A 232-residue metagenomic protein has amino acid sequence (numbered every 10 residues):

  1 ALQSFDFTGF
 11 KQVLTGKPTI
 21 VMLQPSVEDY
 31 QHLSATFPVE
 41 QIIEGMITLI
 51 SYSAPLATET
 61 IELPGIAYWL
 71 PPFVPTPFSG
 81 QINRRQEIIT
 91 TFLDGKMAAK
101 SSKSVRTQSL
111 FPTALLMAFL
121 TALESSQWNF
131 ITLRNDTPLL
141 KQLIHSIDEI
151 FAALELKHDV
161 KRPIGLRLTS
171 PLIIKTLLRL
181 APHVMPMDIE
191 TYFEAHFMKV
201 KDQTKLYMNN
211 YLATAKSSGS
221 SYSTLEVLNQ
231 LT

Functional and structural regions predicted by a protein language model:
A1-E62: Rossmann-like NAD(P)(H) cofactor-binding subdomain of soluble oxidoreductases
F7, D136-T137, L166-S170: Polar helix-capping/helix-linker motif
V13, V39-Q41, L56-K161: Internal alpha-helical scaffold of NAD(P)-dependent oxidoreductase catalytic cores
P18-M22, L139, V200: Short secondary-structure transition/capping motifs
E28, N83, H145, D202 (+1 more regions): Conserved active-site and cofactor/substrate-binding residues in soluble primary-metabolism enzymes
Y30, R85-I89, M208: Short, highly selective alpha-helical patches that border small-molecule cofactor pockets in redox/cofactor-processing
S51, Q108-S109, L231-T232: Short secondary-structure capping/turn micro-motifs that flank functional sites
D148-T232: NAD(P)-dependent Rossmann-like dehydrogenase/reductase catalytic/cofactor-binding core
